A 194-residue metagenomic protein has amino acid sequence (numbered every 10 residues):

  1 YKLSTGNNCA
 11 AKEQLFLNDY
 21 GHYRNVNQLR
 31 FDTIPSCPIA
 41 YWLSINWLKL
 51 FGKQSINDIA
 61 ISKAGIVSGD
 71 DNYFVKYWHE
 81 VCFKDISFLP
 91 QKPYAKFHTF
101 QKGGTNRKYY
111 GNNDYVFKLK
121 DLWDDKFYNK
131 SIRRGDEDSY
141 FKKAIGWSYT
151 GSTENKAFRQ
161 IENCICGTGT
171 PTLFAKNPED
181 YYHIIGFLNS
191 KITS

Functional and structural regions predicted by a protein language model:
Y1-Y128, R134-A144: Polynucleotide-recognition surfaces of large bacterial nucleic-acid defense/processing enzymes
S44, C166, S190: Residue-level signal for threonine
K102, L188-N189: Alpha-helix boundary recognition
T105, D114, T153, T168 (+1 more regions): Residue-level signal for pocket-adjacent positions within structured domains
K130-I132, A157-F158: Glycine-rich, charged/polar anion/phosphate-binding loops that engage phosphate groups from diverse ligands
D138-K142, Y182, F187: A short, charged
S148-G186: A short beta-sheet element
T150, N189-S194: Short, intrinsically disordered, charge-balanced linker/junction segments flanking boundaries in proteins
